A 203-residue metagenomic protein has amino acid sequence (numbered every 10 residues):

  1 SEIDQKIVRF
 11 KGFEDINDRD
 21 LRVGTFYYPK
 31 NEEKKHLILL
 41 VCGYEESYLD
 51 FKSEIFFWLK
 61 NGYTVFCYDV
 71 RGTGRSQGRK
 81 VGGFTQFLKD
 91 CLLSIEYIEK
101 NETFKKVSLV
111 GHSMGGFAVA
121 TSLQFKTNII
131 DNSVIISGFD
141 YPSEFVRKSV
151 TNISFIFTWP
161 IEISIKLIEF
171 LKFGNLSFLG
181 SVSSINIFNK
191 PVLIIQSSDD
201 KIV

Functional and structural regions predicted by a protein language model:
S1-E32: N-terminal cap/lid segment of alpha/beta-hydrolase-fold proteins
L39-G43, Q196-S197: The conserved beta1-alpha1 loop
G43-F57: The serine-hydrolase catalytic nucleophile loop
E45-Y48, T73-E102, K106: Catalytic nucleophile-loop/oxyanion-hole region of alpha/beta-hydrolase and closely related hydrolase-like folds
I55-Q77: Conserved alpha/beta-hydrolase
G111-G115, V119: Gly/Ala-rich beta-loop-alpha elbow adjacent to hydrolase catalytic centers
T121-N175: Hydrolase active-site cap/lid region
I187-N189, I194-Q196, D200: Short beta-strand/loop motif that positions the catalytic acidic residue of the alpha/beta-hydrolase fold
